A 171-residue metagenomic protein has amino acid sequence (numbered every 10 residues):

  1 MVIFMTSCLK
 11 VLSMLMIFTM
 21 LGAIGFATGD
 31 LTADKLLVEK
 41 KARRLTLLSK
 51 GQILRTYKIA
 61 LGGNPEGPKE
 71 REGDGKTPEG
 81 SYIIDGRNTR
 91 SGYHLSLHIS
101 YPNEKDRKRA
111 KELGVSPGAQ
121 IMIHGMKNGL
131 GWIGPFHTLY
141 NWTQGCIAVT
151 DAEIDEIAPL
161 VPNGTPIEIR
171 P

Functional and structural regions predicted by a protein language model:
V2-S13: Bacterial N-terminal signal peptides that target proteins for export
L12-G22: Bacterial N-terminal signal peptides
L12-S13, L47, W132-G134: Short beta-strand/loop turn elements enriched in aromatics
G25-Y57, L61-G67, E72, P171: Intrinsically disordered, low-complexity, Pro/Ser/Thr/Asn/Gly/Ala-rich spacer/linker segments adjacent to signal
T28-D34, L61-G86, K105-R109, D151-A152: N-terminal post-signal-peptidase region of extra-cytosolic proteins
L31, G86-P171: Exported/periplasmic cell-wall-interacting domains
K35, T56-K58, S81, Q120 (+1 more regions): Well-ordered beta-strand positions in beta-sheet-rich domains
